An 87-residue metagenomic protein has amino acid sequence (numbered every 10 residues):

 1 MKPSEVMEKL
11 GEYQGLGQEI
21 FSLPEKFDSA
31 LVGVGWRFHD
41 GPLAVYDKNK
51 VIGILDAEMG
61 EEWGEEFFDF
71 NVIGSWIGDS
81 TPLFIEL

Functional and structural regions predicted by a protein language model:
K2-L87: C-terminal alpha-helical interaction appendages
